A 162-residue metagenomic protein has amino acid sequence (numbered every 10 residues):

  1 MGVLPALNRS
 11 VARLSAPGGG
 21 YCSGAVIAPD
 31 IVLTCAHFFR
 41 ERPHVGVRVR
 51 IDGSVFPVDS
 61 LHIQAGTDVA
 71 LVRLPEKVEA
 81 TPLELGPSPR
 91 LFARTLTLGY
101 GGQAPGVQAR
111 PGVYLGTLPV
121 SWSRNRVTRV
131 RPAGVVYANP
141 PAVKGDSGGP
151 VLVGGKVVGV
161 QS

Functional and structural regions predicted by a protein language model:
G2-C22, A70, L74-P82, A104-S162: Active-site region of chymotrypsin-like
L4-L7, V26, H62-G66, S88-L91 (+1 more regions): Extracellular/periplasmic catalytic domains that process cell-envelope and extracellular macromolecules
A12-S15, H44-V55, A93-Y100: Short conserved beta-strand and strand-loop elements enriched in small hydrophobics with frequent Asp/Gly
G19-S23, I27-T67, L74-K77: Catalytic-histidine neighborhood of serine endopeptidases, predominantly the chymotrypsin-like S1/PA family
V32-L33, T95, V151: Generic structural signal for buried aliphatic residues
A36, L98-G102, V160: Glycine-centered tight turns/hairpins at beta-strand boundaries that repeat across beta-rich repeat domains
L85-V113: Short glycine/Trp-rich loop-beta-loop segment that forms part of the substrate-binding cleft
